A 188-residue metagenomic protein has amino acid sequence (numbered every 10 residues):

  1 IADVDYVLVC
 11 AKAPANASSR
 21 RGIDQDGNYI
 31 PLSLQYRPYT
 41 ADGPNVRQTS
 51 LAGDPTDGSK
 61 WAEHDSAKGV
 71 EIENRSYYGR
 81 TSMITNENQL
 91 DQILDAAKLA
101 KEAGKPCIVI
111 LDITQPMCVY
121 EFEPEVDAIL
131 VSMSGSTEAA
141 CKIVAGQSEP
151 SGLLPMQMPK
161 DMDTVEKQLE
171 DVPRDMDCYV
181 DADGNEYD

Functional and structural regions predicted by a protein language model:
I1-D188: C-terminal non-catalytic regions of proteins with extracellular/luminal or membrane-system context
